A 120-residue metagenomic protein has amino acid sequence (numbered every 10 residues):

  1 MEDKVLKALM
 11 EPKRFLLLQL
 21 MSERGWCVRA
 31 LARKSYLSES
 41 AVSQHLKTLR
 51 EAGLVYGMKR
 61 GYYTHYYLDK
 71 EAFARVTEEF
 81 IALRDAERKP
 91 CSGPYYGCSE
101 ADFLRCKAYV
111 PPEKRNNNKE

Functional and structural regions predicted by a protein language model:
M1, K70-E120: Amphipathic alpha-helical dimerization/coiled-coil segments that flank or bridge DNA-binding/regulatory modules
E2-S38, Y63-A72: N-terminal helix-turn-helix DNA-binding core of bacterial DNA-binding proteins
R14, Q44-H45: Histidine-centered divalent metal-coordination motifs
Q19, L46-K47: Core alpha-helical elements of the protein kinase catalytic domain, predominantly the helix directly N-terminal
R33, Q44, R50-E51: Alpha-helical residues within the helix-turn-helix
A41: Residues in the helix-turn-helix
R50-R60, Y67: Beta-hairpin "wing" of winged helix-turn-helix
